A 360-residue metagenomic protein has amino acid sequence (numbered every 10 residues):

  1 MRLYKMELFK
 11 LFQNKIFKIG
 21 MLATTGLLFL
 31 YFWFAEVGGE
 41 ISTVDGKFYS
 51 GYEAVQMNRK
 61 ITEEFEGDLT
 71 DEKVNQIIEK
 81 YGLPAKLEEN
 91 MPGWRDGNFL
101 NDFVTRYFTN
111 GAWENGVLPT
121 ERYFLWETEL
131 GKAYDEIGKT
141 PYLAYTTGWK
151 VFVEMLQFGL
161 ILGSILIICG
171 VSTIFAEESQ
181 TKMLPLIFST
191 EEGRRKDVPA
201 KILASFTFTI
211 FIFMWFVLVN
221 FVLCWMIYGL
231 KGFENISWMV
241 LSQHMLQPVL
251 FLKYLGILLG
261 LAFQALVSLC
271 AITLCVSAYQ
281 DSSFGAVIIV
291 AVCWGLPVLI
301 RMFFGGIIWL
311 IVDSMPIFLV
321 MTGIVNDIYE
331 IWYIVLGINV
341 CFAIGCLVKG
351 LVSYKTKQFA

Functional and structural regions predicted by a protein language model:
M1-Y4, P141: Short, membrane-interfacial amphipathic segments enriched in basic
K5-N14, C275-Y279, C341-A360: Junction motif at the cytosolic side of a transmembrane helix
L8-A23, I289: Membrane-interface helix starts
K15-K18, R195, S283-F284: Residues that define the loop-to-transmembrane-helix transition and helix capping in multi-pass membrane transporters
M21-T25, F284-P297: Central hydrophobic cores of alpha-helical transmembrane segments in multi-pass integral membrane proteins
A23-L69, N101-E178, P199-Y279, I317-L336: Secretory targeting signals
F188-R194: Short helix-to-coil transition segments within interhelical loops that connect adjacent transmembrane helices
M226-S237, L296-M315: Juxtamembrane non-transmembrane "cap" segments at the membrane-aqueous interface of multi-pass membrane proteins
